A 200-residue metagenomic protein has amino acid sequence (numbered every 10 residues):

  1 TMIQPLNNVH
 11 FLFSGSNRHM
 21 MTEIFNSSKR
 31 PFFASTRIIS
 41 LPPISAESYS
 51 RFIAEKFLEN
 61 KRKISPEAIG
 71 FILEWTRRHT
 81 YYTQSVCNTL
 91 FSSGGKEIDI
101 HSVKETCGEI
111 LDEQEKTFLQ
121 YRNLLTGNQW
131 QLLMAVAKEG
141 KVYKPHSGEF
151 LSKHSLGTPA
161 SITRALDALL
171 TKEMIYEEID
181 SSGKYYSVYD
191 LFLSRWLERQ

Functional and structural regions predicted by a protein language model:
T1-N17, N26-S28: Conserved Walker B catalytic segment
N7-V9, A34-R37: Short glycine-/polar-rich loops that comprise or flank the Walker A/P-loop and associated switch/sensor motifs
S16-M20, I44-A46, L90, L193: Conserved nucleotide-binding/hydrolysis micro-motifs of P-loop NTPases
R18-T36: Short regulatory helix/loop adjacent to the ATP-binding pocket of P-loop NTPases
R37-S48: Conserved AAA+ ATPase "SRH/arginine-finger" region at the nucleotide-binding site
A54-T117, G127: Amphipathic alpha-helical "lid/sensor" segments that cap RecA-like P-loop NTPase cores
K116-Q200: C-terminal leucine-rich, beta-strand-based interaction scaffolds used for sensing/assembly
